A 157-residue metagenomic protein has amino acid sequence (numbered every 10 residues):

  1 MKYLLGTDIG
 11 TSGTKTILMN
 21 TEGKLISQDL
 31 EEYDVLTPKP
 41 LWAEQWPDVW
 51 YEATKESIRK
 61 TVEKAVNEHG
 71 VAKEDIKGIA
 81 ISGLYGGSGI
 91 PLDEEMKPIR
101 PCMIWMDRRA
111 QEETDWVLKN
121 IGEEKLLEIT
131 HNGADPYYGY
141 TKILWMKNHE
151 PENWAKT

Functional and structural regions predicted by a protein language model:
M1-R100, E128: N-terminal glycine/serine-rich phosphate-binding loop of ATP-dependent small-molecule kinases, especially carbohydrate
R59-T157: Glycine-rich phosphate-binding/catalytic subdomain of phosphoryl-transfer and nucleotide/sugar-phosphate-processing
